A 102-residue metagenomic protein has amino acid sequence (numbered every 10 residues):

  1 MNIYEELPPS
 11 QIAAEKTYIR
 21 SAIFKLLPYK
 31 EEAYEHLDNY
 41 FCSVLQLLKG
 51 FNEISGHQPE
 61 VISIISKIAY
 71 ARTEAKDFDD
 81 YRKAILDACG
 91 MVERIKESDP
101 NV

Functional and structural regions predicted by a protein language model:
M1-F41, I85, C89-K96: Short terminal alpha-helical segments
I19, V61-I64: Hydrophobic alpha-helical membrane segments
L27-D38, N52-Q58, T73-K83: Charged, low-complexity interaction regions
D38-C42, S63-S66: Carboxylate-rich helix-loop segments that flank metal/cofactor sites and access channels in metalloenzymes
S43-I62: Short, solvent-exposed, charged loop/turn and helix-capping segments that join or cap alpha-helices on peripheral
S63-V102: Amphipathic alpha-helical binding modules
